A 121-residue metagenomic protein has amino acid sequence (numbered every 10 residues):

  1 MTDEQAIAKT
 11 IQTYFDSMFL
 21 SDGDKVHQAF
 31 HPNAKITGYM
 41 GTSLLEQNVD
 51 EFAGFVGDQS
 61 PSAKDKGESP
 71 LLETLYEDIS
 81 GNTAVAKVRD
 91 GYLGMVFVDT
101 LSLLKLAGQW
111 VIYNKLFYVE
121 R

Functional and structural regions predicted by a protein language model:
M1-D24, Q28-P32: Short, low-complexity N-terminal intrinsically disordered segments enriched in polar/charged residues
A6, K35-M40, L45-V96: Surface-exposed, charged secondary-structure patches
A34-K35, R121: Short secondary-structure capping/turn micro-motifs that flank functional sites
V96-R121: Short beta-strand edge/turn micro-motifs at domain boundaries
